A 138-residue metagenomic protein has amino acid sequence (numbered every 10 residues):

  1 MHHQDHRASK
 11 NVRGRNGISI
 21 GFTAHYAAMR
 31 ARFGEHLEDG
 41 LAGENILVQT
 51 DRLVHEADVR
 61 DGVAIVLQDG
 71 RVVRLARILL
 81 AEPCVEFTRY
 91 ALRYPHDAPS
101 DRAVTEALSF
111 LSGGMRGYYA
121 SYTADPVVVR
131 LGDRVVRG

Functional and structural regions predicted by a protein language model:
M1-G138: Metal-cofactor-dependent catalytic cores
